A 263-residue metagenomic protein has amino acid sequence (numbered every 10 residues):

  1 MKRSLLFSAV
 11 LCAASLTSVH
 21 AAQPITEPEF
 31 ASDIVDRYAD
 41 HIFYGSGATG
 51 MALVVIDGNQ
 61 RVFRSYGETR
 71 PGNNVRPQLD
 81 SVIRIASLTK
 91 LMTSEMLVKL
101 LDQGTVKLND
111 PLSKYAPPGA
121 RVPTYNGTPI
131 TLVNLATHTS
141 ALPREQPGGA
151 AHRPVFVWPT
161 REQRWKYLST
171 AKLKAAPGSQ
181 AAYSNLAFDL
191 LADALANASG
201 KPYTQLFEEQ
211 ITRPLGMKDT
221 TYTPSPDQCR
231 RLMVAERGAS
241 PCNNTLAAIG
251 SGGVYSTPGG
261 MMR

Functional and structural regions predicted by a protein language model:
K2-V19: Gram-negative bacterial Sec-dependent N-terminal signal peptides
A22-Q23: Boundary of Sec targeting at the N-terminus
T26-I83, T105-K107, S169-T170, A239: Short, conserved catalytic-motif segment at the N-terminal edge
A39, L53, N59, K90-T93 (+7 more regions): Residue-level preference for non-acidic, small/hydrophobic
G45-G50, G72-N134, L173-L186, I249-G252: Short active-site loop at a secondary-structure junction that contains or immediately precedes the catalytic residue(s)
V55-G58, Y66, L88, H138-S140 (+1 more regions): Active-site-proximal beta-strand/loop segments in catalytic clefts of secreted hydrolases
R70, P123-R263: Short, surface-exposed loop or secondary-structure junction motifs that flank catalytic or metal-binding residues
